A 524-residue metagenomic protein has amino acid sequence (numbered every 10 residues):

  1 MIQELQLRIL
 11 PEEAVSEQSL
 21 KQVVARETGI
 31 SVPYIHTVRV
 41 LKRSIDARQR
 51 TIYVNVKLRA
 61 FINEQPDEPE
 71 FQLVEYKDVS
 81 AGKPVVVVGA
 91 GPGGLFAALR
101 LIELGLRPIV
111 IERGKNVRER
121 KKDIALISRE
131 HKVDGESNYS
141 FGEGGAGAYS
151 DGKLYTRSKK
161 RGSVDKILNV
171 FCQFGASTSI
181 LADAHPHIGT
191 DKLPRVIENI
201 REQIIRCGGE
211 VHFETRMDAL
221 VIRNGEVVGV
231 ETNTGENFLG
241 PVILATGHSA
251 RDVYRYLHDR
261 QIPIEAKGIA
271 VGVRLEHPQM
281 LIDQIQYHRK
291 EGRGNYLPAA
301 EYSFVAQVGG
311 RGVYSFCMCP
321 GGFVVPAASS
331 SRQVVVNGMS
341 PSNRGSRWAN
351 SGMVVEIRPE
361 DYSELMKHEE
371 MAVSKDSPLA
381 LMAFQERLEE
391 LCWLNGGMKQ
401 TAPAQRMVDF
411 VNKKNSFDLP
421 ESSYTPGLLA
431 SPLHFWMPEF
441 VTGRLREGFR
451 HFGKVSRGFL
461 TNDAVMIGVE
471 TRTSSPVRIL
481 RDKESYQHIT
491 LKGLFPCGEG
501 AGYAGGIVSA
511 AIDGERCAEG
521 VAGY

Functional and structural regions predicted by a protein language model:
M1-V54, L58-Y149, K153-Y524: Residues forming the flavin
